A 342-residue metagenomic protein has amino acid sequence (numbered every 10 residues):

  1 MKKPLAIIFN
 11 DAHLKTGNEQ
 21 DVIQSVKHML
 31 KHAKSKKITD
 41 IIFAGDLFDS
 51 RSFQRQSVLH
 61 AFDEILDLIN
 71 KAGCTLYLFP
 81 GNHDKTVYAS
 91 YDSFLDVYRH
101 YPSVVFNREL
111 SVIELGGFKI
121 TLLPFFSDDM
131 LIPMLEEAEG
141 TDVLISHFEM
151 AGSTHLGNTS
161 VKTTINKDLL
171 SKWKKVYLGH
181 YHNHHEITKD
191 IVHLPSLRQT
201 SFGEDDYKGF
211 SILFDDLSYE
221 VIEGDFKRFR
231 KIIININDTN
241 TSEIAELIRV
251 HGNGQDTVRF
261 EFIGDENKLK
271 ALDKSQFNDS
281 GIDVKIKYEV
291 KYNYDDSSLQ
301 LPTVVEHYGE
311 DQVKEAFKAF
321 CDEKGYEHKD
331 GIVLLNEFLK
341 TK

Functional and structural regions predicted by a protein language model:
K2-L5, A12-V112, L169-L170: Core catalytic region of metal-dependent phosphoesterases/phosphodiesterases, especially metallo-beta-lactamase-like
I8-N10, D40-D46, T75-N82, V105-E109 (+4 more regions): Active-site neighborhood of phospho(di)ester-bond hydrolases with catalytic His/Asp-centered motifs
S35, S57, D215-K342: Accessory, non-catalytic peripheral segments of nucleic-acid enzymes
I38, G73, G117, G140-T141 (+4 more regions): Short, well-ordered alpha-helix to beta-strand connector turns
I69-A72, L135-E139, K167-K172, H251-N253: Short, conserved loop/helix-junction motifs that constitute active-site signature segments in enzyme catalytic cores
D84-D168: Conserved catalytic scaffold of divalent metal-dependent phosphoesterases
S103-V104, F118-I120, T141-L144, N158-T159 (+3 more regions): Active-site regions of enzymes building and remodeling cell-envelope glycoconjugates
L156-L217: Conserved beta-sheet core of the metallophosphoesterase superfamily
